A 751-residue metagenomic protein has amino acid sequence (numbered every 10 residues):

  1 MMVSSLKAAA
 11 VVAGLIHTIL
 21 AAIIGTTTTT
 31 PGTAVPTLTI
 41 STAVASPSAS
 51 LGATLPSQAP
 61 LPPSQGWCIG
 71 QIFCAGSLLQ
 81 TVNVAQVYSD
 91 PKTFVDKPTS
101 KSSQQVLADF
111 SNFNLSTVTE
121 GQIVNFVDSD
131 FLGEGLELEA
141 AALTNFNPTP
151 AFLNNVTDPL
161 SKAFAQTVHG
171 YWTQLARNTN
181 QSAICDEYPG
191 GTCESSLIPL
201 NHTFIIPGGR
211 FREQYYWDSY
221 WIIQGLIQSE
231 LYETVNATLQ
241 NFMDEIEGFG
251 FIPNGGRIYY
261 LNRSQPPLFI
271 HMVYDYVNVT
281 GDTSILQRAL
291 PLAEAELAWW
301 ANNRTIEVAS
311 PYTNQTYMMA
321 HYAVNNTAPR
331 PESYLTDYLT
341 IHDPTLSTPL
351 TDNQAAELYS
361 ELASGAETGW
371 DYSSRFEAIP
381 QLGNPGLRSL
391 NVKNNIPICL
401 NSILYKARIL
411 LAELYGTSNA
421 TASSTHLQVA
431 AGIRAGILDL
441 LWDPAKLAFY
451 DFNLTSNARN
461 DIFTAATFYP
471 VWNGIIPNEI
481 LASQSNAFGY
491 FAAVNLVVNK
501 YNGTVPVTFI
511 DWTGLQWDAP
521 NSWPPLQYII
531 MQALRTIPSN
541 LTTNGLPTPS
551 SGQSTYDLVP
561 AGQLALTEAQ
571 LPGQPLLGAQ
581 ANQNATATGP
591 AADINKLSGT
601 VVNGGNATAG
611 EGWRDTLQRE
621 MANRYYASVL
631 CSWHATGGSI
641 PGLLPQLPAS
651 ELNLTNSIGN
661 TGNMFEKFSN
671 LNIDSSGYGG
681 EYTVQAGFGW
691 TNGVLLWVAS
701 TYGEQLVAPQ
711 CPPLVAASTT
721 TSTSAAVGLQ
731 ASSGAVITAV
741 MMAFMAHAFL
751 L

Functional and structural regions predicted by a protein language model:
V3, A13-P36, T723, M745-L751: N-terminal signal peptide
S50, L55-A59, P63, W67-C68 (+9 more regions): Extended glycan-interaction surfaces of carbohydrate-active proteins
G209-W221, S229, N391-T417, T421-S424 (+3 more regions): Active-site core of glycosidic bond-cleaving carbohydrate-active enzymes
F242, Y276, W300, L411 (+4 more regions): Alpha-helical solenoid scaffolds that mediate protein-protein interactions, centered on TPR/SEL1-like repeats but also
E245-A289: Aromatic/His-enriched, Gly/Pro-containing loop or helix-boundary segments that lie immediately adjacent to catalytic
A293-E296, S423-L441, Q618-Y626: Short amphipathic alpha-helical coiled-coil/interface segments
A725-L751: Cleavable C-terminal sorting propeptides in eukaryotic secreted/cell-surface proteins
